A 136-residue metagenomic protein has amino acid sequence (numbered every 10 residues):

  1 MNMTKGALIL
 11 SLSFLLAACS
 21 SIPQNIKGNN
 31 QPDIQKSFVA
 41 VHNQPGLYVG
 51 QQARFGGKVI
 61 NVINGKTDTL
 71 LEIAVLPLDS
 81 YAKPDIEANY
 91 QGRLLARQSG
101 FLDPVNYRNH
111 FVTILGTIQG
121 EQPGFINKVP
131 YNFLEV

Functional and structural regions predicted by a protein language model:
M1-C19: Sec-dependent bacterial lipoprotein signal peptides
C19-V136: OB-fold and OB-like single-stranded nucleic-acid-recognition modules and their adjacent interaction interfaces
